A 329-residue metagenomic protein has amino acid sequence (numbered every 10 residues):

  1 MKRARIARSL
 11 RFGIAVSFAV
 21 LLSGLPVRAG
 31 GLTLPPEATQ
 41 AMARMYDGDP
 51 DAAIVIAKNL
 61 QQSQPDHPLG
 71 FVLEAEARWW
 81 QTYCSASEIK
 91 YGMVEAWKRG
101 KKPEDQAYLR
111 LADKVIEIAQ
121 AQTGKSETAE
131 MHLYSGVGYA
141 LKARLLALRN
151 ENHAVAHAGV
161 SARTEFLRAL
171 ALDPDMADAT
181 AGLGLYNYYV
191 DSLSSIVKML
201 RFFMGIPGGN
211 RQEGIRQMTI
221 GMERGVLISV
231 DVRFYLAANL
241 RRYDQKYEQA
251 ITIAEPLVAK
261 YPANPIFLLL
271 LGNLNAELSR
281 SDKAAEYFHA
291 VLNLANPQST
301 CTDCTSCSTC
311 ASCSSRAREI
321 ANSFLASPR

Functional and structural regions predicted by a protein language model:
M1-R8: N-terminal secretory signal peptides that target proteins for export/translocation
R11-G24: Bacterial N-terminal signal peptides
L25-A29: Sec/Tat signal peptide C-region and signal peptidase I cleavage site
G30-P36, R44-A57, D66, E74-D175 (+4 more regions): Short coil/linker segments at helix-helix boundaries
E223, L227-S229, T300-R329: Terminal, low-structured helical/coil segments at or just beyond the last alpha-helical repeat
R224-L278: Beta-propeller domains
D282, Y287-D303: Extended hydrophobic/aromatic segments used for targeting, binding, or gating
